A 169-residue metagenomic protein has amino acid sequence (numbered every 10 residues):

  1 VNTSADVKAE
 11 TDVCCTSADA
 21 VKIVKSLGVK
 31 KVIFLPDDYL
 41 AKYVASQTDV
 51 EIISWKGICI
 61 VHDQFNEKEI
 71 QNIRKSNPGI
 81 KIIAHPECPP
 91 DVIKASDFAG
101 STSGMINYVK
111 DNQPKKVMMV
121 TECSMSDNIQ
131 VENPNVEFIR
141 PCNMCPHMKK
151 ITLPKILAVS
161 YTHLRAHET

Functional and structural regions predicted by a protein language model:
V1, I33-P36, M119-T121: Short beta-strand segments
V1-S17, I58, P86-G100: Glycine-rich phosphate-binding "P-loop"
S4, A20-V21, L40-K42, I70 (+2 more regions): Short, well-ordered alpha-helical microsegments
A9-L27, F34-L40, S54, V61-E69 (+1 more regions): Active-site glycine-rich loop that binds ribose-phosphate moieties when present
V29-V32, G79-K81, Q113-V117: Short active-site oxyanion
F98-P154: A C-terminal functional module that forms or caps the active site or interfaces directly with catalytic machinery
T162-T169: Conserved small/polar residues in nucleotide/adenosyl-binding loops
